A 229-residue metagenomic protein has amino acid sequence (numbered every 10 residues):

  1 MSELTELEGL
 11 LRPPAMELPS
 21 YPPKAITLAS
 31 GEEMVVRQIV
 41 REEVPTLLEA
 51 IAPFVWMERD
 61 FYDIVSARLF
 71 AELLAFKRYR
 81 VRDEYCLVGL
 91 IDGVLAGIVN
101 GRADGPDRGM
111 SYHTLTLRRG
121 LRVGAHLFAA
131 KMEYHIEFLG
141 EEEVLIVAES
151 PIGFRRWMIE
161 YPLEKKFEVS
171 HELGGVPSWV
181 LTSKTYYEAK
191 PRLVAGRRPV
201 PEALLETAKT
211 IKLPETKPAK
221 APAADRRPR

Functional and structural regions predicted by a protein language model:
M1-E42, G196, V200-R229: Conserved N-terminal entry element of GNAT/NAT acetyltransferase domains
Q38-R41, I51-G109, T114-T116: A conserved beta-strand-loop-helix scaffold within acyl/acetyltransferase catalytic domains
P45, K184-K190: Short, charged/polar, Gly/Pro-enriched secondary-structure boundary elements
L47-V55, K131, H135: Hydrophobic alpha-helical core bundles mediating ligand binding, dimerization, or RNAP-core interactions
F61, L87-G89, E133-I136, G153-R155 (+1 more regions): Catalytic cores of nucleotide-enabled group-transfer and carboxylate-activating enzymes in metabolic and assembly-line
L121-I136: Conserved acetyl-CoA-binding loop-helix of GNAT-fold acetyltransferases
V144-I159: Conserved beta-strand-loop-alpha-helix junction that forms the acyl-donor binding cleft
V147-A148, L163-T182: Conserved catalytic-core motifs of GNAT/GCN5-like acyltransferases
